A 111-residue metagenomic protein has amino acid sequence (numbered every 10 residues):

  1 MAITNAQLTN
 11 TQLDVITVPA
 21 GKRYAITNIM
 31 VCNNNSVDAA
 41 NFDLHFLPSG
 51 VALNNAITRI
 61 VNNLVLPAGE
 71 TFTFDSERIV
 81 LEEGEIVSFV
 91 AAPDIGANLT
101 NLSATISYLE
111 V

Functional and structural regions predicted by a protein language model:
M1-Y24, N28, C32-N34, P48-G50 (+2 more regions): C-terminal interaction-tip segments
D14, A40, R59-N62, F72 (+1 more regions): Short beta-strand segments
K22, L44, E70-F72: Short non-domain terminal segments
S36-R59: Short, surface-exposed beta-strand/strand-loop-strand elements in extracellular ectodomains
L44, E77, A91-P93: Short, charged/polar low-complexity linear motifs in solvent-exposed/disordered segments
V51-I86: Intrinsically disordered, low-complexity Pro/Gly/Ser/Thr-rich segments with frequent PxxP/GP/PP motifs and embedded
